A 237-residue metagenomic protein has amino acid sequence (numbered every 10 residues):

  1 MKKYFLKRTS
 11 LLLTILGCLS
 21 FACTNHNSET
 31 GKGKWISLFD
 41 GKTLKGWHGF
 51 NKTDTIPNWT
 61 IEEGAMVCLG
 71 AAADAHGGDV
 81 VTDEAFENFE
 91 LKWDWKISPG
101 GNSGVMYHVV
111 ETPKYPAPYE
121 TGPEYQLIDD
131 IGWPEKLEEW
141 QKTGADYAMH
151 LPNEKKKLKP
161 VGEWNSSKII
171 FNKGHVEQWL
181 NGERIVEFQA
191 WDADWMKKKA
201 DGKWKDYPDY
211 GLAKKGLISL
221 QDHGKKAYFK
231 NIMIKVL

Functional and structural regions predicted by a protein language model:
M1-G31: Bacterial Sec-dependent N-terminal signal peptides
C23-L237: Carbohydrate-interacting regions of secretory-pathway proteins
